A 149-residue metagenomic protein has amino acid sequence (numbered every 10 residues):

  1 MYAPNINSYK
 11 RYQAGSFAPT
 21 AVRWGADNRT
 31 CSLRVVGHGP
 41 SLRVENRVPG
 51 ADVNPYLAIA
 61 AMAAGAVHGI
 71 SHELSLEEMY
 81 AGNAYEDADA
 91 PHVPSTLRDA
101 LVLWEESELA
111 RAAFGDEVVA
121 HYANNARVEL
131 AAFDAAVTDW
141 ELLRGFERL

Functional and structural regions predicted by a protein language model:
M1-Y80, A84-D87: Active-site capping/gating regions of soluble enzymes
A84-L149: Acidic, glycine-enriched catalytic cores built around paired aspartates
